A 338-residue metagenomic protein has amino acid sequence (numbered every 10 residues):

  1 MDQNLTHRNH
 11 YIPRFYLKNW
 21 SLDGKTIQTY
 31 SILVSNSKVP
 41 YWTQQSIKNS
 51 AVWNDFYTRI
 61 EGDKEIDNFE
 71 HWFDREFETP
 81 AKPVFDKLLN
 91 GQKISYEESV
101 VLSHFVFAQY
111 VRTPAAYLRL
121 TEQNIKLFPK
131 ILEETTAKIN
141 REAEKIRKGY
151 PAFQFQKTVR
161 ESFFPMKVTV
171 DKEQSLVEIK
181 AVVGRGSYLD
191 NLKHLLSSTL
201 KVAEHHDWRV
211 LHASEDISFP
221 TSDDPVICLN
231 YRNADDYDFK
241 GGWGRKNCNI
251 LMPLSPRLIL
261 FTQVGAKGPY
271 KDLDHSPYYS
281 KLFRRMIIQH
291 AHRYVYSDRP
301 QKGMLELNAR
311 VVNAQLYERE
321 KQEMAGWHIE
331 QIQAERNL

Functional and structural regions predicted by a protein language model:
M1-R8, R14-L338: Alpha-helical structural context detector biased toward long hydrophobic helices
